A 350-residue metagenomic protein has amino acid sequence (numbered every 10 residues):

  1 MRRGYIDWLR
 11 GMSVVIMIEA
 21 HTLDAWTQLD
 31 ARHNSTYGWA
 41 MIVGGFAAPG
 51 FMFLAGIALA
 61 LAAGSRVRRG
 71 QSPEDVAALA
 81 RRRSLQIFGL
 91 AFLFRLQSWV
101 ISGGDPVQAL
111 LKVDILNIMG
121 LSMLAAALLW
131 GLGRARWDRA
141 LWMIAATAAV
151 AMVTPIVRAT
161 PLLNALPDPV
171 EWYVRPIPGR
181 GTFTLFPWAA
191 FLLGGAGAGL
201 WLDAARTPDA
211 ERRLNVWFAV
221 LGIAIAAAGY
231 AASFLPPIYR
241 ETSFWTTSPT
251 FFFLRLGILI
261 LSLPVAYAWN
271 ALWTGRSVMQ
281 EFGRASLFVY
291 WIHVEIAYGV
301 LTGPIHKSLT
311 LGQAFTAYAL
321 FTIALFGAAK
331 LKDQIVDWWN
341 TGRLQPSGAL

Functional and structural regions predicted by a protein language model:
M1-L350: Alpha-helical transmembrane segments and their immediate juxtamembrane cytosolic regions
